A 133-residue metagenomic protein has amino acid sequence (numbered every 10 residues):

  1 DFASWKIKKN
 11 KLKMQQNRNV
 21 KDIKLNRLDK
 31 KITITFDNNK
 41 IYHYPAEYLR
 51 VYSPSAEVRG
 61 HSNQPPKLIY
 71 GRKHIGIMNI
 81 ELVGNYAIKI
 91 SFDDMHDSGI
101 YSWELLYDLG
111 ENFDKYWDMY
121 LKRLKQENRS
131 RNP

Functional and structural regions predicted by a protein language model:
F2-P133: Motif-centric detector for short Cys/His coordination patterns
